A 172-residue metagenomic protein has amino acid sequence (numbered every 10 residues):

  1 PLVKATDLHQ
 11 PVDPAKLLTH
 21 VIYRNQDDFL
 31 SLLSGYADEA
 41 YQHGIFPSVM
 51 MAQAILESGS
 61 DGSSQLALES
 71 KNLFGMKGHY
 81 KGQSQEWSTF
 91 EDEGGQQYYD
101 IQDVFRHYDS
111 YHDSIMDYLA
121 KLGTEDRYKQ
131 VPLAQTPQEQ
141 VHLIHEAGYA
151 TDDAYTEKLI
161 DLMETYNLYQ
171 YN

Functional and structural regions predicted by a protein language model:
P1-N172: Catalytic cores of secreted/periplasmic lytic hydrolases that degrade extracellular macromolecules
